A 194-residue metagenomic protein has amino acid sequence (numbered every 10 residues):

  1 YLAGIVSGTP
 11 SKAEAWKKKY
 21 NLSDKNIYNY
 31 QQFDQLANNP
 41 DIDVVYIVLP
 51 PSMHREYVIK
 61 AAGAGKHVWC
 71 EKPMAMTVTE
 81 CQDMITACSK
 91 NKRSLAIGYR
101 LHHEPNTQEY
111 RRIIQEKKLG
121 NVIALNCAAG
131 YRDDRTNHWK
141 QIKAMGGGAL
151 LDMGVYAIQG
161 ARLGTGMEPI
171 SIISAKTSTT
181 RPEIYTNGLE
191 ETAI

Functional and structural regions predicted by a protein language model:
Y1-L22: N-terminal Rossmann-like dinucleotide-binding module
A3, Y28, W69, S94-A96 (+1 more regions): Structural detector of well-ordered beta-strand residues that form the stable sheet scaffold of enzyme domains
G4, V44, A124: Short, Asp-centered acidic motifs that coordinate Mg2+ and/or phosphate in catalytic or ligand-binding sites
A15, Q35, V44, E56 (+5 more regions): Alpha-helical elements of Rossmann-like donor-binding domains used by nucleotide-donor carbohydrate transfer enzymes
N26-Q32: Short acidic-hydrophobic, aromatic-tinged amphipathic segments that line or gate anion-handling sites
N39-D41: Alpha-helix C-terminal capping/helix-to-coil transition sites in glycosyltransferase folds
V44, P50-P51, R55-H102: Beta-strand-loop-alpha-helix segment that lines the small-molecule cofactor/substrate pocket of alpha/beta enzymes
L101-Y185: Predominantly a Rossmann-like dinucleotide-binding segment in NAD(P)-dependent oxidoreductases
